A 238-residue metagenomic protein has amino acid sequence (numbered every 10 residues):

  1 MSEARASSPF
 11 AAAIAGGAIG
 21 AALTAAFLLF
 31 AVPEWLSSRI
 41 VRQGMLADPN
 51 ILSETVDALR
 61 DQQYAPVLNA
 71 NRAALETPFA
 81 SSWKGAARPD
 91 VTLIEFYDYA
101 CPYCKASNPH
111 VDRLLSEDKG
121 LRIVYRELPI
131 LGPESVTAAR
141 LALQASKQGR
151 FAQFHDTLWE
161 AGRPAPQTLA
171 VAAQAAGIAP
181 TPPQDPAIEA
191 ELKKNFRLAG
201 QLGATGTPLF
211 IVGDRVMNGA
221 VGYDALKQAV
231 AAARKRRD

Functional and structural regions predicted by a protein language model:
S2-P133, Q184-Q201, G206, Y223 (+1 more regions): Extracytoplasmic thiol/disulfide redox context detector
P129-D238: Cysteine-centric redox/oxidoreductase cores and disulfide-bonded domains
